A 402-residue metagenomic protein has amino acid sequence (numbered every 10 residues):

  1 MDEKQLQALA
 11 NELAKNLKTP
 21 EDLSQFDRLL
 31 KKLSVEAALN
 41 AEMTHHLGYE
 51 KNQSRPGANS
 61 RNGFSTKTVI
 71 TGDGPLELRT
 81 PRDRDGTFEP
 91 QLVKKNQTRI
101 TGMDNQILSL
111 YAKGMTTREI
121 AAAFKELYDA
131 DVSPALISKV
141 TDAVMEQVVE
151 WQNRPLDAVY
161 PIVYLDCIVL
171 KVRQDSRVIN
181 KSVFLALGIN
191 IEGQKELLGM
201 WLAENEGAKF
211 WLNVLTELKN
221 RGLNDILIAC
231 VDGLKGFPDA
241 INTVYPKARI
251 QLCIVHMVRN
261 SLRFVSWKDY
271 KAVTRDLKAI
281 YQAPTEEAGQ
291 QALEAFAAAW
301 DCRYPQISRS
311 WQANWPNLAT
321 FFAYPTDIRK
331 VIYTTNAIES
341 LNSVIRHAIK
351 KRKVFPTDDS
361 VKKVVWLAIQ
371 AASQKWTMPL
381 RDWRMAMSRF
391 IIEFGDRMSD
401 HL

Functional and structural regions predicted by a protein language model:
M1-K95: Short, conserved DNA-binding cores of transcription-related domains
L39, D85, I107, I120 (+12 more regions): Mobile genetic element proteins and their domesticated derivatives, centered on retroelements and DNA transposons
E50-Q53, G57, R61, S65 (+1 more regions): Electropositive nucleic-acid engagement tracts
R79-R84, Q91-N96, A130-D131, K139 (+5 more regions): RNase H-like nuclease fold core
E89, S261-Q291, A295: Metal-dependent DNA phosphodiester-chemistry modules and their immediately adjacent helices/loops in DNA-processing
G102-G114: Short, amphipathic alpha-helical "recognition" segments used to contact nucleic acids or chromatin
I228-K235, A240-R275: Conserved beta-strand -> loop -> alpha-helix junction used to position metal-binding or nucleic-acid-contacting
A279-L402: Acidic/histidine-rich catalytic cores and adjacent linkers of DNA breakage/strand-transfer/modification proteins
